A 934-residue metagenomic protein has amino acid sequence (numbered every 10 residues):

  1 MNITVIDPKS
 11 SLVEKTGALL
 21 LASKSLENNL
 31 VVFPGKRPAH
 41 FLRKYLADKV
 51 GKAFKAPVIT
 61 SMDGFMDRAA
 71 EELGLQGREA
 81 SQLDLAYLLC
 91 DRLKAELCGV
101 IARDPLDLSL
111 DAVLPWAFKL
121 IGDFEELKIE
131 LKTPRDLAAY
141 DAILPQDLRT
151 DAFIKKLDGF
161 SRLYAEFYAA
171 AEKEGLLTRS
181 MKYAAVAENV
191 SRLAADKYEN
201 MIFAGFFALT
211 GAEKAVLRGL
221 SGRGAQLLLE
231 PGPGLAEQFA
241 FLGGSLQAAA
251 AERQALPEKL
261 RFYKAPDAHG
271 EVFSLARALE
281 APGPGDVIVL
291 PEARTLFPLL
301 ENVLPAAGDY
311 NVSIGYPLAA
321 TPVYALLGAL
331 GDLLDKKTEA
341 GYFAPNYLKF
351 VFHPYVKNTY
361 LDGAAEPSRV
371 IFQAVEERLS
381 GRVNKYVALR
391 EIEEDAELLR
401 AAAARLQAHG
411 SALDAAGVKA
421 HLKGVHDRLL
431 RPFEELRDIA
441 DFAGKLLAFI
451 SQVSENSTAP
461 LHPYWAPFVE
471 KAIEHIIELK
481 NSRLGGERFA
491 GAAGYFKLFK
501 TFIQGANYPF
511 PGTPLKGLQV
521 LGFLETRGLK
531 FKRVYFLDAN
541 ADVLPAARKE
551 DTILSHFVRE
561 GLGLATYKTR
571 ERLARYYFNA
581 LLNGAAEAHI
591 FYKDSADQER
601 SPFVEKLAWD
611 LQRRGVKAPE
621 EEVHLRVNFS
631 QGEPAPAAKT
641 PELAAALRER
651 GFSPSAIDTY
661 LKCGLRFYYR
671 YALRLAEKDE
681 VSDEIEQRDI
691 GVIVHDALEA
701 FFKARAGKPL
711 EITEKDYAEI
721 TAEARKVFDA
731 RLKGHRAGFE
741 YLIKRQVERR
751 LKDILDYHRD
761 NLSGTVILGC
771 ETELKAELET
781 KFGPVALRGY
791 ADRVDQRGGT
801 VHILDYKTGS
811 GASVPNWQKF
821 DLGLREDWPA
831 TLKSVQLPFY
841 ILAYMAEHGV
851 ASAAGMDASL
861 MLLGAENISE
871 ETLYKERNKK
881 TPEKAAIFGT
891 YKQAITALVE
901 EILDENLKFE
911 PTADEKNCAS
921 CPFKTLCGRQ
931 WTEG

Functional and structural regions predicted by a protein language model:
M1-A706, D729-A730, S920-G928: Polyanion-engaging groove/track-forming segments
L406, D414-L422, L430-S482, K530 (+2 more regions): Structural signature of nuclease core domains in nucleic-acid processing machines
